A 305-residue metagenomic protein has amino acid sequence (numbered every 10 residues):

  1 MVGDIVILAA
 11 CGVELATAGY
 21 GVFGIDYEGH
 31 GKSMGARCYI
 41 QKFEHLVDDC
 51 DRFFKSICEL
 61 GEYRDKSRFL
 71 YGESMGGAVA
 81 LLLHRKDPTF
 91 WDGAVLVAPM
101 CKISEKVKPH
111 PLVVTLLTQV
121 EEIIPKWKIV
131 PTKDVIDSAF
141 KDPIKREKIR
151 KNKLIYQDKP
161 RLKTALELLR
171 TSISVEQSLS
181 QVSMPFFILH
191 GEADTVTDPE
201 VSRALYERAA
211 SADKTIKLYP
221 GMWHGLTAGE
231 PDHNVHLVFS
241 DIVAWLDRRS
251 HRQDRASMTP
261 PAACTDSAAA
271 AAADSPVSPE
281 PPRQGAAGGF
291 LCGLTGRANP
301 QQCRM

Functional and structural regions predicted by a protein language model:
D4-I7, C11, G31-S67, D232-L237: Catalytic nucleophile-loop/oxyanion-hole region of alpha/beta-hydrolase and closely related hydrolase-like folds
G12-G35: Conserved alpha/beta-hydrolase
Y71-P160, T164: Alpha/beta-hydrolase-fold enzymes
P160-L179: Active-site nucleophile elbow and catalytic-triad environment of alpha/beta-hydrolase enzymes
V182, I188-H190, D194: Short beta-strand/loop motif that positions the catalytic acidic residue of the alpha/beta-hydrolase fold
M184, D198-E207: Short alpha-helix in the alpha/beta-hydrolase fold that links the catalytic acid
R203, E207-G225: Catalytic histidine neighborhood in serine/cysteine hydrolases with alpha/beta-hydrolase-type architecture
P220-M305: Catalytic active-site module of serine/aspartate enzymes centered on a nucleophile-bearing elbow/loop
